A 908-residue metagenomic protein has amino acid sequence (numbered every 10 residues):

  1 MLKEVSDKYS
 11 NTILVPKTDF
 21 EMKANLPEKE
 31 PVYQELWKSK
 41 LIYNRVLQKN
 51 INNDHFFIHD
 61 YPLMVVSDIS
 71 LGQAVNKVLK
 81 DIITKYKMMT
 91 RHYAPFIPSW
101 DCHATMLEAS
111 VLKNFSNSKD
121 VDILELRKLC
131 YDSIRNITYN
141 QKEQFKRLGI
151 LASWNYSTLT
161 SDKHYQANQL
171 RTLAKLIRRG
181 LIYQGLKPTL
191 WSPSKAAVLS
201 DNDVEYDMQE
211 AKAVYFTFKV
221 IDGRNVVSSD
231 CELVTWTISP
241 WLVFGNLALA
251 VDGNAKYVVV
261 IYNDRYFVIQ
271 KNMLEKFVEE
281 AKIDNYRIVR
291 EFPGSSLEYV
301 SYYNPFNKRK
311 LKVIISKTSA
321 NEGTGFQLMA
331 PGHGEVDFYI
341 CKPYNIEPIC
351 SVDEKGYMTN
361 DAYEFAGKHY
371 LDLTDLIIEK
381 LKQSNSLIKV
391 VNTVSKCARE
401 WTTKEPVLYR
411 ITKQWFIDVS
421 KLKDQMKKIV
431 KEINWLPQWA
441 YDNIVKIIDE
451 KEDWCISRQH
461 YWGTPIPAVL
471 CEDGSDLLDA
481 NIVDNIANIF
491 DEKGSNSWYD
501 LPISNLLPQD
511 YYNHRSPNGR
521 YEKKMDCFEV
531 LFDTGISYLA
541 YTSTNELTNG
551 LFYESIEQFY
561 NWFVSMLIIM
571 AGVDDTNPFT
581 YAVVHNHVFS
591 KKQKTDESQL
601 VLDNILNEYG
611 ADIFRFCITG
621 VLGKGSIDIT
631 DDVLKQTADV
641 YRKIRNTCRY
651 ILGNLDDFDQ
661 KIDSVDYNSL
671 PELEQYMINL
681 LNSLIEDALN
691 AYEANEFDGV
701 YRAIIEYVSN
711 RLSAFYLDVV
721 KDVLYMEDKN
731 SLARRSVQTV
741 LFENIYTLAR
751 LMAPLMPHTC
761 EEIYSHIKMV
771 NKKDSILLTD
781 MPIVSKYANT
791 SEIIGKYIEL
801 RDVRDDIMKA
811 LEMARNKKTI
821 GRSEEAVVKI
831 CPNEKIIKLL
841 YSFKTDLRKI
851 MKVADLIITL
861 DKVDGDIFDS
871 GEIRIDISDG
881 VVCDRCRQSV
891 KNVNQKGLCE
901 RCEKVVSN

Functional and structural regions predicted by a protein language model:
M1-R265, A330-P343, E347-D361, S386-M426 (+6 more regions): N-terminal, positively charged nucleic-acid-binding surface of large information/translation enzymes
W37-K38, H164-A197, D203-E205, T217-I221 (+3 more regions): Gly/Pro-rich turn-and-neighbor structural signature
G72-Y93, W100-D101, Y165-N168, E232-K382 (+7 more regions): Structured ligand/cofactor/substrate-binding pocket environments in proteins
D101, T189, P193, L199-E205 (+6 more regions): Acidic, turn-prone loop/beta-hairpin segments
F145, N168, W454, D639-L652 (+2 more regions): Core structural elements
T189, C397, A468, G880-C883 (+1 more regions): Residues immediately within or flanking Cys/His clusters that coordinate Zn2+ in small zinc-binding modules
P517-N518, R887-V890, E900-E903: Cys/His-coordinated zinc-binding microdomains
Y521-E522, Q888-N894, S907: Short functional micro-motifs and their immediate structural scaffolds
